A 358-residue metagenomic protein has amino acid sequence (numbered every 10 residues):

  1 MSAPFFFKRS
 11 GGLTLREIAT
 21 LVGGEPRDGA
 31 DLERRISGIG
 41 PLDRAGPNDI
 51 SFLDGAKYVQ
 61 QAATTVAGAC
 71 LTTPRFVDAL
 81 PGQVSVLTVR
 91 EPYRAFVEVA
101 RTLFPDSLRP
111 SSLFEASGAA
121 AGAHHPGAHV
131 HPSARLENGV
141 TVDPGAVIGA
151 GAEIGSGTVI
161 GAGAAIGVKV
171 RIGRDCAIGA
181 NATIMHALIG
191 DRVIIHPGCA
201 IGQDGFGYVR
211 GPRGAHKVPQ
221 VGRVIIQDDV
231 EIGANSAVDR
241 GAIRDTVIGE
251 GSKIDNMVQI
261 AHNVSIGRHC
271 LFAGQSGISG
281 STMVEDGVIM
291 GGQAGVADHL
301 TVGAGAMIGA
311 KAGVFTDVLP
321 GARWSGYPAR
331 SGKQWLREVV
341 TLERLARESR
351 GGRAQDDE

Functional and structural regions predicted by a protein language model:
M1-G122, P126, R192, G198-C199 (+3 more regions): Terminal amphipathic alpha-helical/low-complexity segments used for targeting or macromolecular assembly
F52, G118-A119, A123-S331: Structural signal for interior beta-strand "rungs" in well-ordered beta-sheet cores of soluble enzyme domains
